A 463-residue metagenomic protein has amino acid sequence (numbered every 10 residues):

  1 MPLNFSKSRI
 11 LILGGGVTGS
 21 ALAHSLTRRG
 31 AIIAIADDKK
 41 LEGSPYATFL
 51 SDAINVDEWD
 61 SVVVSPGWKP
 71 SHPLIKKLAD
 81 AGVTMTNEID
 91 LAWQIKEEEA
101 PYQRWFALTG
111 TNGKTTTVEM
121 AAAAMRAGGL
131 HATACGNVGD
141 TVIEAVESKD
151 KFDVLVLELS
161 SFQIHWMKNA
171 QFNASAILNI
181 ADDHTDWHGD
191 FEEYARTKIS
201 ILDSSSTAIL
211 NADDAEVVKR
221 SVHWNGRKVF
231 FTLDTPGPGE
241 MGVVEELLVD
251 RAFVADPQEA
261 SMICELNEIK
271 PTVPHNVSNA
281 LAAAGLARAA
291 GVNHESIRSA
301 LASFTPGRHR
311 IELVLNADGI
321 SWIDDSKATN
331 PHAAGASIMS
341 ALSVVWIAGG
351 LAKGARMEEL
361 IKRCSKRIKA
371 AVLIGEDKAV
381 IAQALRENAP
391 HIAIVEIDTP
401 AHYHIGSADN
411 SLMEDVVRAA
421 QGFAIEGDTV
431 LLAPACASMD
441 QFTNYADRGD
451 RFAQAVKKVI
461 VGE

Functional and structural regions predicted by a protein language model:
M1-A107, A302, R310-E312, M413-G422: Short, basic phosphate-binding NTP loop
L3-R9, A21-S25, C264-K369, Q383: Nucleotide phosphate-binding/pyrophosphate-handling subdomain across enzymes that bind or process nucleotide phosphates
R9, S25-R28, D57, P66-A212 (+3 more regions): Phosphate-binding loop of NTP-binding sites
L26, V62, L108, N137 (+12 more regions): Residue-level signal for inorganic ion chemistry
I32-D37, T133-A134, V156, F230 (+1 more regions): Short beta-strand "acidic-cap" motif of Rossmann-like dinucleotide-binding folds
A34-D37, L210-A212, I347-A348, R367-E376: Short internal beta-strands
D37, T86-L91, G226-V243, A300-A302 (+3 more regions): Beta-strand->loop->alpha-helix junctions that form or flank phosphate-binding loops in nucleotide-handling enzymes
I361-D428, G462-E463: C-terminal helical cap/extension that packs against the catalytic core of soluble nucleotide-cofactor enzymes
